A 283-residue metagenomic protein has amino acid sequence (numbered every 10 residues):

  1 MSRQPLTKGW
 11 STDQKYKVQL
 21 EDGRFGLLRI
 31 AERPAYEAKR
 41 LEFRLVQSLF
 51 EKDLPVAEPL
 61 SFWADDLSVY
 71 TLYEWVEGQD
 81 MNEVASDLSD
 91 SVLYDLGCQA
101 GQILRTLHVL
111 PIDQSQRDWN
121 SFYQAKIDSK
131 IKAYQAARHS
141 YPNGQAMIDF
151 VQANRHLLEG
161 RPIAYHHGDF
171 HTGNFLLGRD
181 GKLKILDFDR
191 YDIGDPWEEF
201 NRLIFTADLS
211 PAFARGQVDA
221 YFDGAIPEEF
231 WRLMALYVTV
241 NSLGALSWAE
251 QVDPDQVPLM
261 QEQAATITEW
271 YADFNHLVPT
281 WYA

Functional and structural regions predicted by a protein language model:
M1, E77, C98, T106-G168 (+2 more regions): An alpha-helical support segment within catalytic cores of ATP-dependent transferases
P5-D118, P142: ATP-binding pocket architecture of kinase catalytic cores
Q14-Q19, V151-F200: Active-site acidic catalytic loop and adjacent metal/ATP-binding pocket of ATP-dependent phosphoryl transfer enzymes
E37-R40, P196, P258: A short, polar/proline- and glycine-enriched secondary-structure boundary/capping micro-motif
V46, S89-D90, K184, N201-L203 (+1 more regions): Glycine-rich, phosphate-binding/catalytic loops in enzymes
Q135, A245-A283: ATP/Mg2+ or Mg2+-diphosphate-binding catalytic cores that bind nucleotide phosphates or diphosphates via glycine-rich
W197-I226, V238-D255, A265-I267: Active-site activation/catalytic loop segments of kinase-like enzymes and analogous catalytic loops in related
R232-L233: Residue-level signature of transmembrane alpha-helical entry/exit and packing/kink sites in multi-pass membrane
